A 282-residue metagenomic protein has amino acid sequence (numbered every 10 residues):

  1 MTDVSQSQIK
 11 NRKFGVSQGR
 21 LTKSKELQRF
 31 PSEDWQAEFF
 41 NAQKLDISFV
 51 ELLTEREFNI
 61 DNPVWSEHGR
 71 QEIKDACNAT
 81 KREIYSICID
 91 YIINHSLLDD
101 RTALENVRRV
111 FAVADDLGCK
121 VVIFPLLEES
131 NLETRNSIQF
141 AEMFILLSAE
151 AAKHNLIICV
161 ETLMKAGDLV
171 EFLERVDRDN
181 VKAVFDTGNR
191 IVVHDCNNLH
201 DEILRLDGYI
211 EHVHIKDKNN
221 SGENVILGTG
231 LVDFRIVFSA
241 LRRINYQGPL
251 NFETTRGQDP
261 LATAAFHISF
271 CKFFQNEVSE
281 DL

Functional and structural regions predicted by a protein language model:
M1-F111, D115, R178, K272-L282: N-terminal pre-domain/capping segments
Q8, Q36-F40, E72, A76-T80 (+2 more regions): Active-site acidic/histidine proton-transfer and metal-coordination neighborhood in alpha/beta enzyme cores
R12-Q18, V50-L52, I84-I89, V122-F124 (+4 more regions): Hydrophobic faces of well-ordered beta-strands that scaffold small-molecule active sites in alpha/beta enzyme cores
R20-T22, T54-R56, D90-I93, L126-S130 (+4 more regions): Active-site-proximal loop/turn and secondary-structure-junction residues that shape catalytic pockets, frequently
L21-S32, D61-V64, L98, N189-Q247 (+1 more regions): Gly/Pro-rich active-site loop or hairpin
A42, V50, C77, A114 (+6 more regions): Conserved, mostly hydrophobic/aromatic
F49, I87, E142-F234: Acidic/histidine-rich catalytic cores of soluble enzymes
R256-L282: Aromatic-rich peripheral "rim/lid" segments of glycoside hydrolase catalytic domains that contact and position glycan
